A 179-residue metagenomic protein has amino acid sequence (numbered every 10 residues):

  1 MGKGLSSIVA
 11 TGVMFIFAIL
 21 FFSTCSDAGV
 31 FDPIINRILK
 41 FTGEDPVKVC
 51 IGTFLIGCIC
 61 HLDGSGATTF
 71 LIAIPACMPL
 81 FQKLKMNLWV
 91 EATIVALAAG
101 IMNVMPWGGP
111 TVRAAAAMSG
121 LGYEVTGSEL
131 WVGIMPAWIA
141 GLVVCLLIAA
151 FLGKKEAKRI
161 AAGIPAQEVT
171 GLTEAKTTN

Functional and structural regions predicted by a protein language model:
M1-A10, E124-P136: Interfacial loop-to-helix junctions that mark the boundaries of transmembrane helices in multi-pass membrane
M1-L20, P33-R37, F41-G43, N179: Hydrophobic transmembrane alpha-helices of multi-pass solute/ion transporters
T11, F15, S23-A28, D45 (+6 more regions): Transmembrane alpha-helical segments of multi-pass membrane transport proteins and ion-pumping complexes
S26-G43, A157-V169: Flexible loop linkers connecting adjacent transmembrane helices in multi-pass alpha-helical membrane transporters
V47-V104, G108, A116-E124: Hydrophobic transmembrane alpha-helices that form the pore/transport pathway of multi-pass ion and small-solute
V112-V132, A162-G171: Inter-helical loop and helix-membrane interface segments of multi-pass membrane transporters/permeases
V132-N179: Long, contiguous bundles of hydrophobic transmembrane helices that form the permeation core of multi-pass
